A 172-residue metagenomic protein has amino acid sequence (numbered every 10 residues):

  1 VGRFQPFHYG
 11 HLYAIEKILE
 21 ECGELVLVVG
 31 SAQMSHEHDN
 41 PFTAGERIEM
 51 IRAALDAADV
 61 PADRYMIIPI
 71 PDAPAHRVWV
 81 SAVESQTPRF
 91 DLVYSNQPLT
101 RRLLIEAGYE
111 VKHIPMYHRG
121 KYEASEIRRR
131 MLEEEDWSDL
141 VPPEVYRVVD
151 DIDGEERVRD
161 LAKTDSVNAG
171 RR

Functional and structural regions predicted by a protein language model:
V1-R172: Nucleotidyltransferase catalytic core that binds NTPs
